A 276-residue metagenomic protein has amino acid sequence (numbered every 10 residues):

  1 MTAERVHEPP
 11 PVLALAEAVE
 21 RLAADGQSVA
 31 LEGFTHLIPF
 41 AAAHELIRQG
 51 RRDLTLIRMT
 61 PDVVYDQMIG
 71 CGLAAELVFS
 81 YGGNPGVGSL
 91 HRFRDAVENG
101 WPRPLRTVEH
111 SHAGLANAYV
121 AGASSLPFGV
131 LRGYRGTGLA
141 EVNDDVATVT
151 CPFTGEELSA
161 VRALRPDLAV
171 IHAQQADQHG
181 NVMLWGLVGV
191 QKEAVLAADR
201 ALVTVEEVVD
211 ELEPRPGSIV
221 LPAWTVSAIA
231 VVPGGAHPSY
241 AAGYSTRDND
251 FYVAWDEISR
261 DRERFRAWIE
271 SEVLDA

Functional and structural regions predicted by a protein language model:
T2-A276: Conserved alpha/beta enzyme-core scaffold
